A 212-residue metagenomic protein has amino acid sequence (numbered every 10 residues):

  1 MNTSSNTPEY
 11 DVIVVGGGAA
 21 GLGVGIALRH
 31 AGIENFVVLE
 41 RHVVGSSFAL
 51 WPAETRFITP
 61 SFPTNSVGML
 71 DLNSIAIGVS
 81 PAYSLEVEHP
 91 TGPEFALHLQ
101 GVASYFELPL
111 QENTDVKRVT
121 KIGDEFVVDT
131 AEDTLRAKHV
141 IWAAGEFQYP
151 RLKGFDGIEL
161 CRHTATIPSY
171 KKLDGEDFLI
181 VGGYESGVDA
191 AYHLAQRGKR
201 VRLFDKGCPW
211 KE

Functional and structural regions predicted by a protein language model:
S4-T7, T134, K171-L173: Short, flexible hinge/linker loops that cap or flank conserved catalytic cores
E9, N113, D174-D177: Phosphate-coordination loops involved in phosphoryl transfer and adenosine-cofactor binding
Y10-V38, F178-R197: N-terminal Rossmann-like FAD-binding beta1-loop-alpha1 element of flavoenzymes
A20, V44, F147, S186 (+1 more regions): Conserved Rossmann-like nucleotide-cofactor binding loop
V43-A96, F204-E212: Glycine-rich active-site loop/strand segments that organize a redox cofactor
P81-Q148: Feature captures the FAD/FMN-dependent oxidoreductase FAD-binding
T91-E94, W142-R197, V201-L203: Glycine-rich dinucleotide-binding loop and its adjacent helix/turn
